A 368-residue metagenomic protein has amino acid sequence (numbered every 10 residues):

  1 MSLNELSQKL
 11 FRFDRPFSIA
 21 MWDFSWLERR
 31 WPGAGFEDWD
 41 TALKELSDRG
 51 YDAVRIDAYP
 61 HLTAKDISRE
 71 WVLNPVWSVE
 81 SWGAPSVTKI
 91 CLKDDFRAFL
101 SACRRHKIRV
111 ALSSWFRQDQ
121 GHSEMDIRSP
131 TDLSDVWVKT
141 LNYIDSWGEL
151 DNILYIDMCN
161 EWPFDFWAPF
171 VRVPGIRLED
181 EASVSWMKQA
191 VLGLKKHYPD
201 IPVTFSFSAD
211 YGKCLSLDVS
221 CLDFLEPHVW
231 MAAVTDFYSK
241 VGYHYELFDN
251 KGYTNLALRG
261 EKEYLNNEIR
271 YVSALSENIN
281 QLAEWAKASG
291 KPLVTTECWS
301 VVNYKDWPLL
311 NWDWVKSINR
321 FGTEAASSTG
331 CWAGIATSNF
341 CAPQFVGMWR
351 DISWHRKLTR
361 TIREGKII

Functional and structural regions predicted by a protein language model:
S2-C214, G334, E364-I368: Active-site mouth of glycoside hydrolases
Y59, F116, W299, N339-F340: Residue-level "edge-of-site" marker
D66-S68, D157, G252-Y253, N339-V346: A general structural signal for short secondary-structure boundary/capping elements
S68-W71, I127, F170, S239-H244 (+3 more regions): General N-terminal targeting signals
V72-N74, S129-T131, S220-D223, Y243-H244 (+2 more regions): Short, hinge-like loop/turn segments at secondary-structure boundaries
N74, K305-I368: Aromatic-rich peripheral "rim/lid" segments of glycoside hydrolase catalytic domains that contact and position glycan
I108-V110, F116, I153, A257-L265 (+4 more regions): Generic hydrophobic, helix-prone segments enriched in Leu/Val/Ile
V138, G148, P163-S328: Extracellular glycoside hydrolase catalytic/binding regions
